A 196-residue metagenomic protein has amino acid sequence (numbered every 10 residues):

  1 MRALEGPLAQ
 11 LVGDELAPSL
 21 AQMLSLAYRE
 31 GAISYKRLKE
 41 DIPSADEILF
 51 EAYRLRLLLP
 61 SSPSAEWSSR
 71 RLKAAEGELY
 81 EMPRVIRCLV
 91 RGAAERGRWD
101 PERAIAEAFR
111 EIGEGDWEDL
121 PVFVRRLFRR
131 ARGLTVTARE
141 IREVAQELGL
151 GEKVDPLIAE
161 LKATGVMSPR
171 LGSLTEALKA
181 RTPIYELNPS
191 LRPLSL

Functional and structural regions predicted by a protein language model:
M1-P43, G97-E147: Short amphipathic alpha-helical interface segments
Q22-L26, E51-L55, R91, R125-R126 (+1 more regions): Short, hydrophobic/amphipathic alpha-helical patches that form generic packing surfaces within helical domains
R37, D46-E47, E66, A74 (+3 more regions): Generic signature of mature, soluble extracytoplasmic domains
K39-S61, E147-T164: Short amphipathic alpha-helical interaction segments
S62-K73, R170-A180: Short, Lys/Arg-rich nucleic-acid/phosphate-binding segment
R71-G115, A180-L196: Short, amphipathic alpha-helical interaction segments positioned at domain boundaries
T135-L196: Structured core of small recognition/catalytic domains
